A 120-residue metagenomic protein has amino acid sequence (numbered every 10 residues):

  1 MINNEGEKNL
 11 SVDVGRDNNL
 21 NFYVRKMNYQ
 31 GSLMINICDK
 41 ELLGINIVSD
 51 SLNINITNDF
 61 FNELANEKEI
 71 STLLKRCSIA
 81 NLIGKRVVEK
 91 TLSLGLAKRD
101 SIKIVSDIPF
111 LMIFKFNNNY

Functional and structural regions predicted by a protein language model:
I2-S78, I102, L111, K115-N119: Conserved mixed alpha/beta catalytic, RNA-binding, or beta-rich assembly cores of soluble enzyme, regulatory
N81-K115: Short, compact, well-ordered microdomains
